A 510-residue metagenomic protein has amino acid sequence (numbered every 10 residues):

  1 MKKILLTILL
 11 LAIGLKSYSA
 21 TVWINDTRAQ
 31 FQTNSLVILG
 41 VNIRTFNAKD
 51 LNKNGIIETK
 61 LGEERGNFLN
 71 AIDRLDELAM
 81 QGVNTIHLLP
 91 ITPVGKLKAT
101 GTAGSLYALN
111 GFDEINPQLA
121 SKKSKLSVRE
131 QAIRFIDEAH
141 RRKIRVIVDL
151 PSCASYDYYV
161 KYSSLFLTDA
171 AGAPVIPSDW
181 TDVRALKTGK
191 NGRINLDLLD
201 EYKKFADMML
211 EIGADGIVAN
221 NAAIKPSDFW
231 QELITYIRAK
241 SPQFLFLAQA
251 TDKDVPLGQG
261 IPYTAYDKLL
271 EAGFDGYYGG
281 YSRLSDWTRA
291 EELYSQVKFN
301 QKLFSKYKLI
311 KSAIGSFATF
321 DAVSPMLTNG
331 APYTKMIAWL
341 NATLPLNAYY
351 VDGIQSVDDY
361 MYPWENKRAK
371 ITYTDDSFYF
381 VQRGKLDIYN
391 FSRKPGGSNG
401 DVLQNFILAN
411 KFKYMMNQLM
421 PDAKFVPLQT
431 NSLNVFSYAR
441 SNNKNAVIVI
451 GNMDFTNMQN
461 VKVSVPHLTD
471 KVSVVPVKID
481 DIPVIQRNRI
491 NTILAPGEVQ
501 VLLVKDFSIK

Functional and structural regions predicted by a protein language model:
L9-S17: Hydrophobic h-region of N-terminal signal peptides that target proteins for export in Gram-negative bacteria
A20-I144, C153, G497, V504-F507: N-terminal structural segment of carbohydrate-active enzymes
T21, I136, K204-D207, N220-L309 (+7 more regions): Active-site-proximal helices and loops of the catalytic beta/alpha 8
V37-L39, I86-L88, V146-V148, I217 (+3 more regions): Hydrophobic faces of well-ordered beta-strands that scaffold small-molecule active sites in alpha/beta enzyme cores
R44-F68, A108-R129, D182-L199, A214-K225 (+3 more regions): The substrate-binding groove and active-site-proximal loops of carbohydrate-active enzymes, especially glycoside
V94-D113, S152-D179, G260-E271, P363-D376: Aromatic- and acidic-residue-enriched segments that line the glycan-binding/catalytic groove of carbohydrate-active
Y156-A214, A222-A223: Active-site-adjacent "subsite" loops/lids of carbohydrate-active enzymes
I485-K510: C-terminal beta-strand-rich structural cap/linker in extracellular carbohydrate-active enzymes
